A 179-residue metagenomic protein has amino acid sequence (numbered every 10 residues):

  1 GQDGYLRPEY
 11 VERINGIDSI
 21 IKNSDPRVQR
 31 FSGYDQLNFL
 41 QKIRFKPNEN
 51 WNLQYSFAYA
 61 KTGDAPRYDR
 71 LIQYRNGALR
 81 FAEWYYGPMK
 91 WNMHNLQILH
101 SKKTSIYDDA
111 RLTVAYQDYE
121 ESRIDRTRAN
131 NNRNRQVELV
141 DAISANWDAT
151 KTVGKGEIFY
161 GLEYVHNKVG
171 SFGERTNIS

Functional and structural regions predicted by a protein language model:
G1-A65, K90-W91: Transmembrane beta-barrel wall of Gram-negative outer-membrane proteins
Q2-G16, D69-L79, R126-R135, E174-S179: Flexible, surface-exposed loop regions and adjacent strand-edge segments of Gram-negative outer-membrane beta-barrel
I21-R27, L37, N76-E83, M93-H94 (+3 more regions): Extracytoplasmic loops and strand-loop junctions of Gram-negative outer membrane beta-barrel proteins
V28-R30, Y68-R70, E83, R123-D125 (+1 more regions): Outer-membrane beta-barrel domain signature, especially the mid-to-C-terminal portions of large Gram-negative OMP
K46-A60, M89-S179: Face-selective signature of the C-terminal outer-membrane beta-barrel domain
Y85-G87: Structural alpha/beta core scaffold segments of enzyme domains
